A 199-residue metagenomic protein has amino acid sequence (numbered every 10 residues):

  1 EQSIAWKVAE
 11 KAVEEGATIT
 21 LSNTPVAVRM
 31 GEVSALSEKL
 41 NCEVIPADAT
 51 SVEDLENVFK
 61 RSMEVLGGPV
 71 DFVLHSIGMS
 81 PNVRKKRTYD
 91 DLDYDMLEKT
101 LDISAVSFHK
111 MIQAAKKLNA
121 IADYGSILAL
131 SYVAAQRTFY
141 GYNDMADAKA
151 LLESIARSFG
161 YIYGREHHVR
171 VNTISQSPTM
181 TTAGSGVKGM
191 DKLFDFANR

Functional and structural regions predicted by a protein language model:
E1-I4, G78-R165, S175-T181: Catalytic loop of short-chain dehydrogenase/reductase
E1-T20: Canonical Rossmann dinucleotide-binding motif of NAD(H)/NADP(H)-dependent dehydrogenases/reductases, specifically
E15-G31: Conserved glycine-rich Rossmann-like NAD(P)H-binding loop of the short-chain dehydrogenase/reductase
T18, E43, S126, R170-N172: Structural signature of beta-strand start/N-cap positions in the alpha/beta core of ABC transporter nucleotide-binding
S37-E53: Rossmann-fold cofactor-recognition segment
T50-V65: Conserved Rossmann-fold cofactor-binding substructure of NAD(P)-dependent oxidoreductases
V70-G78: Conserved hydrophobic beta-strands of the Rossmann-like cofactor-binding core in SDR/related NAD(P)H-dependent
E166, T173-R199: A glycine/serine/threonine-rich, flexible loop-to-helix segment that serves as the NAD(P) cofactor-binding "lid"
